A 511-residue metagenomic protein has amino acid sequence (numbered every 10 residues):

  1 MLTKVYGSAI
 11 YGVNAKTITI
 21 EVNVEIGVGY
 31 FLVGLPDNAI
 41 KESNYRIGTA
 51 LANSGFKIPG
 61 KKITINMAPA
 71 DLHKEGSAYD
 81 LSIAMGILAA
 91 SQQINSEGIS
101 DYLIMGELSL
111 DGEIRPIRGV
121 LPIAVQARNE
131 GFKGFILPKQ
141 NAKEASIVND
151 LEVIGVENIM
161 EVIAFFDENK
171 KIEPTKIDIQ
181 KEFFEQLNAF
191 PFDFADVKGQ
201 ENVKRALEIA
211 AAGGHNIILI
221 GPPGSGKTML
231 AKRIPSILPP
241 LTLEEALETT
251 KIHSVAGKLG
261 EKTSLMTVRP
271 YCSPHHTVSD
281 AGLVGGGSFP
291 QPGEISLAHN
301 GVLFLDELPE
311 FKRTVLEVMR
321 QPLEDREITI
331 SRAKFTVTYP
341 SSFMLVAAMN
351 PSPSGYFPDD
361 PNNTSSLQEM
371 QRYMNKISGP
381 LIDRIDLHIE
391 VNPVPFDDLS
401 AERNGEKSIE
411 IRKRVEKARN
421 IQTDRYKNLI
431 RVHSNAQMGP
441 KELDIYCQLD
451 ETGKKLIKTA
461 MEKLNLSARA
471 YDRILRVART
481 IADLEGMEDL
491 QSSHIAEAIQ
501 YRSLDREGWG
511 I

Functional and structural regions predicted by a protein language model:
M1-I218, P222-S225, M266, S331 (+2 more regions): Peripheral, non-AAA+ core regions of ATP-driven protein-machinery
I18-V24, L283, D386-I389: Short beta-strand elements
V33, A39-N44, P59, N66-G76 (+2 more regions): Basic, amphipathic alpha-helical bundle interface domains used for macromolecular binding and assembly
K170-I209, G213, P240-I295: P-loop NTPase nucleotide-binding/switch module
L219-G260, D325: Walker A/P-loop
G221, G285, E307: The Walker A (P-loop) glycine that initiates the GxxxxGKT/S ATP-binding motif of P-loop NTPases
N300, D306-E307, V318: Walker B catalytic acidic pair
